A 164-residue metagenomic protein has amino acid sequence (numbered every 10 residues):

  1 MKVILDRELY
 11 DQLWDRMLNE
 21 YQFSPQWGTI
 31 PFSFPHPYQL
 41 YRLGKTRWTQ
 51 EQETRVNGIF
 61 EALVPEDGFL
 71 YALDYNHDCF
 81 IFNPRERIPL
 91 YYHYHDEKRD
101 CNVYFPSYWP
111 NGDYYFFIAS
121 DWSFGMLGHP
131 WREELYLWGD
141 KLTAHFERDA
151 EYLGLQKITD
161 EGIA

Functional and structural regions predicted by a protein language model:
M1-A164: Structured alpha/beta or helical-core interaction and ligand-binding surfaces enriched in interleaved
